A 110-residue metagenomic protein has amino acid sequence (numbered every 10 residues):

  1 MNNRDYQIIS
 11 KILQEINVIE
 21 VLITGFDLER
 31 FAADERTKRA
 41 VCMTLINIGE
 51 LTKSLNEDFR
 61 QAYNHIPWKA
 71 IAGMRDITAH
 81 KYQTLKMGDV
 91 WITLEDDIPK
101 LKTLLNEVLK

Functional and structural regions predicted by a protein language model:
M1-K110: Solvent-exposed interaction patches of small proteins and small membrane subunits
